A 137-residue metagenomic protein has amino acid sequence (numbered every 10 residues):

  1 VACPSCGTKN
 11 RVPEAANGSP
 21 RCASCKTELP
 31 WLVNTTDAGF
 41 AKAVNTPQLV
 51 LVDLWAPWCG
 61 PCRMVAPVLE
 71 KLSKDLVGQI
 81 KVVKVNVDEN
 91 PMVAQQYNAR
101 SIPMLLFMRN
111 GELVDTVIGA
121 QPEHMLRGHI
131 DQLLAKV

Functional and structural regions predicted by a protein language model:
C3-C6, C22-C25: Short cysteine-rich clusters marking metal-coordination/redox-active sites
N10, E28-L29, A66: Cys/His-rich microdomains that often coordinate metals
V12-P20: Short linker/helix segments within small regulatory modules
C25-V33: Short Cys/His-rich micro-motifs in 6-15 aa windows
V33-V50: A short beta-strand-turn-helix
T35, L54, V65-S73, V77-M92 (+1 more regions): Thiol-based oxidoreductase modules, predominantly thioredoxin-like and allied folds used for disulfide exchange
Q48, W55-W58, S101: Short pre-active-site segment immediately N-terminal to redox-active cysteine/selenocysteine motifs in thiol-based
S101-V137: Non-catalytic, surface beta->alpha helical segment in thiol-disulfide oxidoreductase systems
